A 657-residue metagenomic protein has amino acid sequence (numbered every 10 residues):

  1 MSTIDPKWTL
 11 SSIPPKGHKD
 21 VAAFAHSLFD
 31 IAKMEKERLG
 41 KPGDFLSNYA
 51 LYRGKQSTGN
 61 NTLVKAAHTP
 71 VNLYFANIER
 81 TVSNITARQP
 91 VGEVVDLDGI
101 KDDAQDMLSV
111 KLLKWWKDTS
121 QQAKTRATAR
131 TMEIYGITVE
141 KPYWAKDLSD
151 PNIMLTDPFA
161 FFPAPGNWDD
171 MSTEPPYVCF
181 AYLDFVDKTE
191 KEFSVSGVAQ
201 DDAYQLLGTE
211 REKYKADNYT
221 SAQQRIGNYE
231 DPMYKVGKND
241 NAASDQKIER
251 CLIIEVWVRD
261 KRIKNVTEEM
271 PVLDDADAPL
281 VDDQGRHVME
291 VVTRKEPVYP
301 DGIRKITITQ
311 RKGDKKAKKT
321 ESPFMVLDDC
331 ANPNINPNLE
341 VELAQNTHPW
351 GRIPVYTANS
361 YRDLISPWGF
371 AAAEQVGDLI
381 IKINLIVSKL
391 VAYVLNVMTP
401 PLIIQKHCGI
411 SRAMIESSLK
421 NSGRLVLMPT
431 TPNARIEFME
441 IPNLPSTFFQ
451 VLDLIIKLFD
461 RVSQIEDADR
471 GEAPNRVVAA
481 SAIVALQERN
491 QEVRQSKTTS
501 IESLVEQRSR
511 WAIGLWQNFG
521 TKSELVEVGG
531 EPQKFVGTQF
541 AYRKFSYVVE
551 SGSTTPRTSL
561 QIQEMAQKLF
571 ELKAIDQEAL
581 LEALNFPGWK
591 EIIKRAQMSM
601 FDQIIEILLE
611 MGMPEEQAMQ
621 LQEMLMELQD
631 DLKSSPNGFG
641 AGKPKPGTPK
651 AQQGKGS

Functional and structural regions predicted by a protein language model:
M1-E321, D328-A331, I335, L339-E342 (+3 more regions): Extended, helix-rich architectural segments
A87-V91, T357-P367, T431-E440, S481-R489 (+2 more regions): Short acidic (Asp/Glu) and glycine-rich catalytic loops that position anionic groups and cofactors
W115-D118, L379-Y393, V397, S418-S422 (+9 more regions): Generic, well-ordered alpha-helical scaffold segments in large soluble proteins
A123-M132, K141-K146, V394-K406, D469-R476 (+3 more regions): Short coil/turn segments at secondary-structure boundaries
K146, S446, S481-E578, A583: Extended amphipathic alpha-helical segments with heptad-repeat/coiled-coil character used for oligomerization, fusion
K264, P271-R476: Extended, charged amphipathic alpha-helical segments
E578-S635: Long, highly charged low-complexity segments enriched in Glu/Asp and Lys/Arg with interspersed Ser/Thr
L632-K633, N637-G642, P646-G647: C-terminal amphipathic alpha-helical interaction region
